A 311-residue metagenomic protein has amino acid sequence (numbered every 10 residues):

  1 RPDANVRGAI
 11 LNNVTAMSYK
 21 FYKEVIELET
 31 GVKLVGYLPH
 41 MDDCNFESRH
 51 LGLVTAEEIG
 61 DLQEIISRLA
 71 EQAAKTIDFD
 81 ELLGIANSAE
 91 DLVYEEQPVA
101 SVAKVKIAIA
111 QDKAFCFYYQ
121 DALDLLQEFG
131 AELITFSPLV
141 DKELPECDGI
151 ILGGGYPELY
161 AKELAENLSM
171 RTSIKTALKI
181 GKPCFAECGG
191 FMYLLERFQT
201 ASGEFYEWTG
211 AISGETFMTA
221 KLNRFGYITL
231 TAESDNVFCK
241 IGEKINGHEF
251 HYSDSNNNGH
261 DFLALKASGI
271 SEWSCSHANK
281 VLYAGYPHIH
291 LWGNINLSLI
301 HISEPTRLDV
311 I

Functional and structural regions predicted by a protein language model:
R1-P98: Internal gly/pro-rich beta-alpha loop/helix module that stabilizes soluble enzyme cofactors or their anionic handles
I10, I151-G153, A284-Y286: Structural motif
A100-K106: A short, charged/proline- and glycine-enriched loop that marks the coil->beta-strand transition at the N-terminal
K106-L168, T172-A177: Phosphate-binding active sites in nucleotide-utilizing proteins
P157-V237: Cysteine-nucleophile active-site neighborhood
S234-A278: Catalytic beta-strand/loop cores that center a nucleophilic Ser/Cys/Thr and support acyl-enzyme chemistry
S274-L297: A glycine-centered loop/beta-turn motif at secondary-structure junctions
I300-E304, L308-I311: Single conserved hydrophobic/aromatic residue that forms the stacking wall/gate of nucleotide- or nucleobase-binding
